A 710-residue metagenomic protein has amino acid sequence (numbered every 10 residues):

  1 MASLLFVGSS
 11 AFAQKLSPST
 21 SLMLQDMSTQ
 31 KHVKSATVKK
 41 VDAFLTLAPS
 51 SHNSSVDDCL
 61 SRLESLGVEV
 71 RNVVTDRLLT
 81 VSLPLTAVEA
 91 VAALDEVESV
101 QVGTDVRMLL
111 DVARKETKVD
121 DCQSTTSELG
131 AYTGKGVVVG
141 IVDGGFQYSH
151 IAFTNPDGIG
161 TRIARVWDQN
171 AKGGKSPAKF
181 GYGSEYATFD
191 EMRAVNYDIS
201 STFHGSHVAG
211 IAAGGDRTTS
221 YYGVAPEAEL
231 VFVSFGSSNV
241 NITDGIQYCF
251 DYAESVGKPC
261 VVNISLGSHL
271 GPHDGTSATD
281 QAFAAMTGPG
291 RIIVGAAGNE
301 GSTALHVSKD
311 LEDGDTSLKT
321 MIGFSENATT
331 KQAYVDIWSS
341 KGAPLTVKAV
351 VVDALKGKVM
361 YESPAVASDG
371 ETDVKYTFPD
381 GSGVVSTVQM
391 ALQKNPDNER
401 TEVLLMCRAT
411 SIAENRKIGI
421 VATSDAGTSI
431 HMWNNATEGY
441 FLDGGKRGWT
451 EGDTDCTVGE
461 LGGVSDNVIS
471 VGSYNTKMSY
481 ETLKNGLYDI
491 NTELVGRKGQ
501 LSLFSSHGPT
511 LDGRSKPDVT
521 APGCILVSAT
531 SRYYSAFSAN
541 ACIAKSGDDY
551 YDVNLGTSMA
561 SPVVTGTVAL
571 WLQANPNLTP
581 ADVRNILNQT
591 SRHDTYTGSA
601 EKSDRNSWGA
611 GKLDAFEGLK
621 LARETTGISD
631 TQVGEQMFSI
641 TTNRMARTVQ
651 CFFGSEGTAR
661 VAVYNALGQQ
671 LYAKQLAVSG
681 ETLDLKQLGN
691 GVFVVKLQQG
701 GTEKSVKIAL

Functional and structural regions predicted by a protein language model:
M1, F6, A11-G130, V138 (+4 more regions): Autoinhibitory N-terminal propeptides
K31-V33, S255-S277, M286-A297, T303-H306 (+4 more regions): C-terminal subdomain of the subtilisin-like protease fold in secreted/lumenal serine endopeptidases
K40-D42, T330-Q332, T642-Q650: Short coil/turn motif common to extracellular beta-sandwich-like domains
T125-I242, G257, V261, G288-G290 (+9 more regions): Subtilisin-like serine protease catalytic core
W167, K172-P177, Y182-A187, A304-T401 (+4 more regions): Extracellular S/T/G-rich loop segment that most often corresponds to the catalytic His/Ser-adjacent loop
R416-I420, F693-K696: A short tyrosine-centered beta-strand micro-motif
S424-G459, D466-V468, S479: Exposed low-complexity, polar/acidic, P/S/T/G-rich flexible segments that act as propeptides, protease-susceptible
S629-L710: C-terminal outer-membrane/trafficking sorting elements
